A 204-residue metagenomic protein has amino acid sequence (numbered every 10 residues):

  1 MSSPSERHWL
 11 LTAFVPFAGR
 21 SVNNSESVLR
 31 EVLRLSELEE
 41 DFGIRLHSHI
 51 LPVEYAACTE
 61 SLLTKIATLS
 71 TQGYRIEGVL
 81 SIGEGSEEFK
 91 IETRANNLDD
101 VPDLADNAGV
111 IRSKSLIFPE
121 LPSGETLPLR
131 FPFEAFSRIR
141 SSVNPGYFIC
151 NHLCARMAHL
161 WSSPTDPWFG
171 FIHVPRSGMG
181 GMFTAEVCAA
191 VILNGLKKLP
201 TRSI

Functional and structural regions predicted by a protein language model:
M1-Y147, M157-D166, P175, M182-E186 (+1 more regions): N-terminal catalytic or cofactor-binding beta/alpha core of small enzyme domains
C150: Active-site glycine-rich loop that binds ribose-phosphate moieties when present
